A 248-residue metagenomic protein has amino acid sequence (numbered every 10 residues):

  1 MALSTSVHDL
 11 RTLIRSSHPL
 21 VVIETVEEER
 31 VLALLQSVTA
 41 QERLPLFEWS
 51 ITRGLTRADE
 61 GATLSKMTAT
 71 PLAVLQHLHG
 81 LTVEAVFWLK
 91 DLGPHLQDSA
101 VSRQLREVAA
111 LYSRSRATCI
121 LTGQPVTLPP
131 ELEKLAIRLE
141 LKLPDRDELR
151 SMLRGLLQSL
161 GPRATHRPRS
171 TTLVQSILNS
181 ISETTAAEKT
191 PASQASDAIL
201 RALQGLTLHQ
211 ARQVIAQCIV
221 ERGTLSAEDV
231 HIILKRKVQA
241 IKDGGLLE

Functional and structural regions predicted by a protein language model:
M1-V86: Extended, compositionally biased accessory segments flanking or bridging domains
A2-E27, T52-A58, A136-I137, K142 (+1 more regions): AAA+ P-loop ATPase motor domain of ring mechanoenzymes
S6, P71-V74, V101-L105, A195: Amphipathic coiled-coil/heptad-repeat helices and related helical stalk/stem segments that mediate oligomerization
V7, L75-Q76, E107, V126-T127 (+1 more regions): N-terminal regions of ATP-driven nucleic-acid and macromolecular assemblies, encompassing P-loop NTP-binding domains
L34-V38, Q104-V108, E131-K134, E148-L156 (+1 more regions): Alpha-helical scaffold elements adjacent to nucleotide-binding pockets in ATP/GTP-utilizing enzyme cores
G54-T68, G93-S102, L139-K142: Flexible beta-alpha connector loops of hexameric P-loop NTPases
P94-L96, A100-E131: Sensor-1/coupling segment of RecA-like P-loop NTPase cores
